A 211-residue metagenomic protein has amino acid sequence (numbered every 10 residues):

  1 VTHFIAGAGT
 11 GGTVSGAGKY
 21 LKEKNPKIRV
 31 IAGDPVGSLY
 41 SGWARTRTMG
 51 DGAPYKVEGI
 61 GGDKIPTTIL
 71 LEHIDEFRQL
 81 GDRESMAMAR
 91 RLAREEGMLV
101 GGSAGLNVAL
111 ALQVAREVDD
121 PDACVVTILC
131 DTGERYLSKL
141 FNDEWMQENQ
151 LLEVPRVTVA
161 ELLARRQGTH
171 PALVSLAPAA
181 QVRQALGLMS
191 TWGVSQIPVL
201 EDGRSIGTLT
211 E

Functional and structural regions predicted by a protein language model:
V1-R29, R116-E117: Glycine-rich ThDP/TPP pyrophosphate-binding loop and its adjacent helix/strand module within ThDP-dependent enzymes
G7-A17, Y40, S103-A111: Short glycine/serine/threonine-rich phosphate/pyrophosphate-binding segments that cradle anionic phosphate groups
A8-G12, D34-L39, L129-E134: Acidic, glycine-rich active-site loops and adjacent beta-strand->loop/helix elements that engage anionic groups
S15-G18, V57, G61, M86-R90 (+2 more regions): Predominant activation on well-ordered alpha-helical scaffold segments within soluble catalytic domains
E23-G102, L140-A164, A172: Active-site/ligand-binding loops adjacent to catalytic centers
I31-A32, A109-E211: Tandem CBS (Cystathionine beta-synthase) repeat/Bateman regulatory domains
